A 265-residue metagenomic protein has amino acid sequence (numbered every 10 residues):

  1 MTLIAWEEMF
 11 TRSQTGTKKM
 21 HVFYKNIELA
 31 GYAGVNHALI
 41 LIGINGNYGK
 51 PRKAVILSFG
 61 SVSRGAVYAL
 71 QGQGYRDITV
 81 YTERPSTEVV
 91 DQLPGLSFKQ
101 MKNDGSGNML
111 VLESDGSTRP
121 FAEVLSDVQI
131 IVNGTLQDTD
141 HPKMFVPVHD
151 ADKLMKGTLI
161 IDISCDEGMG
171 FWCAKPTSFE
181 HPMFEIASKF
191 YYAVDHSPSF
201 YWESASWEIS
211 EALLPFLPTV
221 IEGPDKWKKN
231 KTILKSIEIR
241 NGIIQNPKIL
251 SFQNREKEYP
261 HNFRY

Functional and structural regions predicted by a protein language model:
T2, E7-Y48, L159, S164-Y265: Adenosine-phosphate binding glycine-rich loop
Y32, V62-V67, D140-F145: Short glycine/serine/threonine-rich phosphate/pyrophosphate-binding segments that cradle anionic phosphate groups
H37-N133: Glycine-rich phosphate/diphosphate-binding loop of Rossmann-like nucleotide-binding domains
A69-Q73, G95, P147-A151, P176-S178 (+1 more regions): Short, solvent-exposed amphipathic alpha-helical segments in soluble enzyme and RNA/protein-processing domains
Y81, N133-T135, I163-S164, V194: Generic beta-strand/beta-sheet core signal
P85-T87, Q137-D140, D166-G168: Short, catalytically relevant binding-site loops at active-site mouths
F121-L136, D140-T158: Rossmann-fold NAD(P) dinucleotide-binding segment
